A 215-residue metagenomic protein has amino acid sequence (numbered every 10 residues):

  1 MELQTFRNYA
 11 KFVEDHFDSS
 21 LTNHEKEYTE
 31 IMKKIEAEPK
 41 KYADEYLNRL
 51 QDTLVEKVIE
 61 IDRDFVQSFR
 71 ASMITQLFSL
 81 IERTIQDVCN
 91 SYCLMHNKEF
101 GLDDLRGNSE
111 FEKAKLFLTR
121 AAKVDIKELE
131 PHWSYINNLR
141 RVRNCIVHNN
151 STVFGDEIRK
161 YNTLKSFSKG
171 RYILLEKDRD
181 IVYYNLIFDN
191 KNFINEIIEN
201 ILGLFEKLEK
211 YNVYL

Functional and structural regions predicted by a protein language model:
M1-T75, R83, P131-N137, R141 (+1 more regions): Extended intrinsically disordered or low-complexity regions, especially N/C-terminal cytosolic tails and loops, rather
Y42-N48, N108-L116, V147-T152, R171-L175: Short, charged low-complexity intrinsically disordered segments located at boundaries of structured domains
D62, V66-F69, E99, A121-E128: Short, flexible active-site loops
I74-L116: Short, contiguous, well-structured surface segments enriched in hydrophobic/aromatic residues
E82-I85, C89, C93, N97 (+4 more regions): Hydrophobic/aromatic-lined pockets within catalytic cores
G101-L105, F154, N190: Poly-acidic low-complexity segments
L118-K160: Short, mixed-charge amphipathic alpha-helical segments
